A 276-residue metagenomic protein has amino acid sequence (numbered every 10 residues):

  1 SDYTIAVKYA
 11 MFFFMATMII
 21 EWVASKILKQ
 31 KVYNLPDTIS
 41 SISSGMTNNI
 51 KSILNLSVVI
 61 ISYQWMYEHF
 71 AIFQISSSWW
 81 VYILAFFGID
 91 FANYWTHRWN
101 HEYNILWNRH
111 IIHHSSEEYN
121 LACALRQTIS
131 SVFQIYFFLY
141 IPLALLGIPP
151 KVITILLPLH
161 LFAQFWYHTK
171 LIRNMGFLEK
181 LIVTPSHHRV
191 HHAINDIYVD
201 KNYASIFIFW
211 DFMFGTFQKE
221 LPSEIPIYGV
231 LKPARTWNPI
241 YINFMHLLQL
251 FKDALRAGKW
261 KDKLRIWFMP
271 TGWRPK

Functional and structural regions predicted by a protein language model:
S1-F14: Hydrophobic transmembrane alpha-helical segments in integral membrane proteins
F13-S25, I60, F86-A92: Central hydrophobic cores of alpha-helical transmembrane segments in multi-pass inner-membrane proteins across all
I19-I39: Membrane-interface helix-loop junction between the first two transmembrane segments
K29, V59-M66, W99-L106: Membrane-helix interface/capping segments
G45-N55, A71, S76-Y228: Membrane-embedded catalytic scaffold of the fatty acid hydroxylase/desaturase
K51-S62, G258-K261, R274: Alpha-helical membrane-anchoring segments
E224-K276: Cytosolic-facing loops and C-terminal tails of multi-pass membrane proteins
